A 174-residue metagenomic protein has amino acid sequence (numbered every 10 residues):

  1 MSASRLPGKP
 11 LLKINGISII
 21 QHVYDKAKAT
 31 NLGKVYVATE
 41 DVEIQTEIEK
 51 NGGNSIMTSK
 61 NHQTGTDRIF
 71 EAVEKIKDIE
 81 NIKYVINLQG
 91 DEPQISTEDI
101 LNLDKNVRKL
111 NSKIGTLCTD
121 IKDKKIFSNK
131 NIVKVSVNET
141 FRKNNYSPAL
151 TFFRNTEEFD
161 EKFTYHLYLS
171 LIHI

Functional and structural regions predicted by a protein language model:
M1-T39: N-terminal glycine-rich phosphate-binding loop and ensuing alpha1 helix
G16, T58-K60, G90, V137 (+1 more regions): Active-site donor-binding loop signature of nucleotide-sugar glycosyltransferases
L32, E80-I82, L110-K113: Short, high-confidence coil segments that cap the C-terminus of an alpha-helix and link into the following beta-strand
Y36, V42-L88, E92-K105: Short phosphate-binding loop-to-helix
T97-I126: Conserved donor-nucleotide/metal-binding helix-loop-beta segment in metal-dependent transferases, i.e., the alpha-helix
D120-S170: Anionic-ligand binding region
I172-I174: Conserved small/polar residues in nucleotide/adenosyl-binding loops
